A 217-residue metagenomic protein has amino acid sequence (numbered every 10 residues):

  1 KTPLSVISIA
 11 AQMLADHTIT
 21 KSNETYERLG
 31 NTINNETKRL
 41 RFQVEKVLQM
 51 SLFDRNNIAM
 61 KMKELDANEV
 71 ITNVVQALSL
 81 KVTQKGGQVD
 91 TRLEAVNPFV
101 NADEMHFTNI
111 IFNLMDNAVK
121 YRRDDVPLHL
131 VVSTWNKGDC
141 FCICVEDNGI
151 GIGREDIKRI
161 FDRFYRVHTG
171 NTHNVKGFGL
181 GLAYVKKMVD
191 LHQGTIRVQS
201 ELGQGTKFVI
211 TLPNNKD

Functional and structural regions predicted by a protein language model:
A15-N23: Short acidic helix/loop segment immediately C-terminal to the autophosphorylated histidine in two-component histidine
N35-L40: Short alpha-helical segment of the dimerization/phosphotransfer core of two-component systems
R55-M60, F99-A102: Conserved micro-motifs of the catalytic ATP-binding
K61-Q76, D90: A conserved beta-strand-to-alpha-helix junction within the catalytic ATP-binding
P127-D139: Short beta-strand/loop element within the Bergerat-fold HATPase_c
I152-F164: Short conserved segment of the HATPase_c
